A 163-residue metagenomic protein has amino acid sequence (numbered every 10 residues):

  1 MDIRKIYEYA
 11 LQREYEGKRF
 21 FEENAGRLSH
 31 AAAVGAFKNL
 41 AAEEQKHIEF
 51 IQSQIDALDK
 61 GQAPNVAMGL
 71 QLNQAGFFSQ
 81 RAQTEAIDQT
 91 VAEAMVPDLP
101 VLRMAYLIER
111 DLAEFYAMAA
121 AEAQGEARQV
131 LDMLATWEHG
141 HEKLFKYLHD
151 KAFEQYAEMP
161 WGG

Functional and structural regions predicted by a protein language model:
M1-G163: Non-heme di-metal
